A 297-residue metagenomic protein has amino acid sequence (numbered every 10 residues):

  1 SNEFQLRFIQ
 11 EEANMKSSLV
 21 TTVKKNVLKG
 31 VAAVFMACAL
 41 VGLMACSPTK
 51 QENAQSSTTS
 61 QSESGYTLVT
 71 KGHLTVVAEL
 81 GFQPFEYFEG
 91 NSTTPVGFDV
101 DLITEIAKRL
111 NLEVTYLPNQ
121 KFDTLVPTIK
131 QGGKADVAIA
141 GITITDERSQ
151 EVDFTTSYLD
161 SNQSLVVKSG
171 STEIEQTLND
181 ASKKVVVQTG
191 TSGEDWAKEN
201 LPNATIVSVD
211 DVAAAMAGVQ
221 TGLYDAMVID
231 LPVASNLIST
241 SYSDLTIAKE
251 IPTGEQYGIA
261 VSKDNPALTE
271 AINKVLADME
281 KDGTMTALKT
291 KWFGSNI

Functional and structural regions predicted by a protein language model:
V41-A45: C-terminal motif of bacterial Sec signal peptides marking the signal peptidase cleavage site
T49, V100-R109, S171, T191 (+1 more regions): Extended ligand-binding regions for polar small-molecule ligands
E52-A54, S64-Y66, S192-V209, I247-A248 (+1 more regions): Ligand-binding clefts/hinges and TM-proximal coupling segments of bilobed small-molecule sensing domains
S60-A140: Extracytoplasmic small-molecule ligand-binding "clamshell" domains of the periplasmic binding protein/Venus flytrap
L80, L159-V167, L231-A277, S295-I297: Periplasmic-binding protein-like
T104, E113-L178, T246: Acidic, polar ligand-binding/catalytic clefts
T115-T128, T172-E173, T189, V207-A217 (+2 more regions): Short helix-initiation/N-cap motifs at beta->coil->alpha
D123, I142-Q150, K198, Q220-T253: A ligand-binding cleft/hinge motif common to bilobed small-molecule-binding domains
